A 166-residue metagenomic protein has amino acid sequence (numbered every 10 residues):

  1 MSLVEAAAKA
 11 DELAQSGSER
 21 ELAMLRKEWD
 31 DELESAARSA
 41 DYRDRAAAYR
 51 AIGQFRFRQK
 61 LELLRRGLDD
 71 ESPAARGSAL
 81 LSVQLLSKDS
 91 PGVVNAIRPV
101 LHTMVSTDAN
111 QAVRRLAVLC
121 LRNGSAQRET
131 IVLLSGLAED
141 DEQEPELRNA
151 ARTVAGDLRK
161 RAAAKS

Functional and structural regions predicted by a protein language model:
S2-A7, G17-R20, E32-A37, S72-A74 (+1 more regions): Short hydrophobic/aromatic-rich motifs at helix boundaries and adjacent loops
S2-L25, R43-F57, R66, G77-P91 (+2 more regions): Structural detector for internal amphipathic alpha-helices that build alpha-solenoid repeat scaffolds
A23-A36, F57-D69, P91-V105, Q127-E139 (+1 more regions): Amphipathic alpha-helical scaffolding segments comprising HEAT/armadillo-like alpha-solenoid repeats
A40-D41, E71-S72, A109-N110, E142-E144: Short inter-helical turns and helix N-cap capping residues of alpha-solenoid HEAT/ARM repeat scaffolds
